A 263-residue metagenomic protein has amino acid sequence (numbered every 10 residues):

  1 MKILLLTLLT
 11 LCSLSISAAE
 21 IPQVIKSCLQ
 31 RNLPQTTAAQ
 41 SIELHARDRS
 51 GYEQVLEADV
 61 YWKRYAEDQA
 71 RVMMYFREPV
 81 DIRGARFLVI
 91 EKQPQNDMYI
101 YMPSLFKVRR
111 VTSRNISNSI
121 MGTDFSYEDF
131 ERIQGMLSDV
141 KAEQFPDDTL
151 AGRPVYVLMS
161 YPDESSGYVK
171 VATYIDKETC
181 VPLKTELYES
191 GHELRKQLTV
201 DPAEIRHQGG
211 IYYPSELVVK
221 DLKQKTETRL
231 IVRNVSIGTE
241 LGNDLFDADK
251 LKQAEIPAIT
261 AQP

Functional and structural regions predicted by a protein language model:
M1-L5: Positively charged n-region of N-terminal signal peptides that target proteins for export
S13-S17: N-terminal signal peptide c-region/cleavage motif recognized by signal peptidases
E20-S104: N-terminal mature ectodomain segment of secretory-pathway/periplasmic proteins
P22-Q23, Q54, E131-E143, R195-Q197: A short, amphipathic edge element
V60-K63, K141-T149, P202-I205: Short amphipathic beta-strand and strand-loop transition segments with alternating hydrophobic
L88, K92, D97-Y101, K107-V111 (+3 more regions): Gly/Pro-enriched, hydrophobic low-complexity segments that function as extracytoplasmic propeptides/linkers
E240-P263: Gram-negative outer-membrane assembly/targeting C-terminal domains
